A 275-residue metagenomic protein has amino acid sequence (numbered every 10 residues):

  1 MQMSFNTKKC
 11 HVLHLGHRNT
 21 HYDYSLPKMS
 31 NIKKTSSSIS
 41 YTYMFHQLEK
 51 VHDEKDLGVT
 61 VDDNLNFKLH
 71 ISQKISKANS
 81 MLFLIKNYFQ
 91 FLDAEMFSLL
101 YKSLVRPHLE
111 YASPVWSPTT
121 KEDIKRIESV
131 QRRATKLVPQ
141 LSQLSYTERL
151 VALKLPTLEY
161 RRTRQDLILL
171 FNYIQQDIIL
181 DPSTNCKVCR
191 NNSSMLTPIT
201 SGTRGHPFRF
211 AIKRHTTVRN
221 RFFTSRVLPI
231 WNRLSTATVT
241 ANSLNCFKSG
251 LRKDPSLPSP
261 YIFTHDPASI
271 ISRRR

Functional and structural regions predicted by a protein language model:
Q2-H14, D123-M195: Short, charged alpha-helical motifs in flexible N/C-terminal segments and linkers
M3, F83, N87-Q90, E110 (+3 more regions): Charged/polar positions within long, soluble alpha-helices
S4-H52: Short, conserved micro-motifs composed of acidic
S40-T42, N242, K248-R275: C-terminal helix/juxtamembrane-tail motif
F45, L180-R226: Amphipathic alpha-helical
F45-V115: Basic, alpha-helical interaction scaffolds
D56-N64, A78, V105, L109-W116 (+5 more regions): Short, conserved catalytic/metal-binding micro-motifs enriched in Asp/Glu and His
L65-K74, Y88-L99, S117-I127, L155-R161 (+2 more regions): Conserved, non-catalytic sequence blocks in retroelement Pol enzymes and Pol-derived host proteins
